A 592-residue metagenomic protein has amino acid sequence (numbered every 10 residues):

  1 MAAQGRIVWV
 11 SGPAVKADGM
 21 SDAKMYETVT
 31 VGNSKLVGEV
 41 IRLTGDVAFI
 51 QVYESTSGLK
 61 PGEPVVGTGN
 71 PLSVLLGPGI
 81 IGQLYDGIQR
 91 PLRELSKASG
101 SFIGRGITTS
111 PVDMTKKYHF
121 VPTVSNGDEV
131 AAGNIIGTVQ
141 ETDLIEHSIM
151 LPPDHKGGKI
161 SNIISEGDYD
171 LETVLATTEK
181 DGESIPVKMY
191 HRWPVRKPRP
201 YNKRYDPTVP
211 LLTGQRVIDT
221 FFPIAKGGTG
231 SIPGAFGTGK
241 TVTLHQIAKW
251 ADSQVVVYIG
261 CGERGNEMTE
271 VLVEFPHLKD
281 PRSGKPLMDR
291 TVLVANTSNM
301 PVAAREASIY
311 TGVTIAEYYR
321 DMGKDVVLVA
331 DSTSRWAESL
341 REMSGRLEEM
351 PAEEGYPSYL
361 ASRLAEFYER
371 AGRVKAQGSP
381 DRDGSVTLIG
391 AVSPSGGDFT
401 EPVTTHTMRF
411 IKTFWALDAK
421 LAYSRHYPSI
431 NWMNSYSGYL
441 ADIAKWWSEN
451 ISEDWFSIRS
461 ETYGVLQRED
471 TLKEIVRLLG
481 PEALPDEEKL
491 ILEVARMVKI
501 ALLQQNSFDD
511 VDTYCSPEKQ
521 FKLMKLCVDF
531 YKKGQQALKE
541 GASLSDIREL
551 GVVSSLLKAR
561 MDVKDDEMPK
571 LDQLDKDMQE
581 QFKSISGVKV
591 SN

Functional and structural regions predicted by a protein language model:
M1-G104: N-terminal accessory targeting/assembly segments
R6-W9, R42-T44, V52-E54, D86 (+4 more regions): A residue-level detector for short acidic-glycine micro-motifs
D18-D22, Y53-G58, S73, I81 (+4 more regions): Short, surface-exposed secondary-structure edge patches
G19, N33, T68-G69, I88 (+4 more regions): Conserved "cap/hinge" positions at secondary-structure junctions
D46-A48, N70, I160, I232-P233 (+1 more regions): Metallocofactor- and cofactor-centric catalytic cores in central/energy metabolism, strongly enriched
K97-P153, G158, D170-T229, L244-Q246 (+2 more regions): P-loop NTPase nucleotide-binding/switch module
T220-F221, G227-G551: P-loop NTPase catalytic core
L538-N592: C-terminal amphipathic alpha-helical interaction region
